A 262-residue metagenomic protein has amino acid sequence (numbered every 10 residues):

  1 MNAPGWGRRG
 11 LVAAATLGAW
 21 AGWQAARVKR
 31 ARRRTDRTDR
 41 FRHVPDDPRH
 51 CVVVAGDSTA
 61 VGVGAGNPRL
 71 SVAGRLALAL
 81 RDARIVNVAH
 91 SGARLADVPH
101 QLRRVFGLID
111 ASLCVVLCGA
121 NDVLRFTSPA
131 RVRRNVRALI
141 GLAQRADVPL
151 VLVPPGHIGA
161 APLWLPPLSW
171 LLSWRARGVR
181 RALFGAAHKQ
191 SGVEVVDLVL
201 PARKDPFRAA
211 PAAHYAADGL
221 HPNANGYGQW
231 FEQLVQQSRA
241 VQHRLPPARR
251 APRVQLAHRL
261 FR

Functional and structural regions predicted by a protein language model:
M1-V53, V235, V241-R262: N-terminal secretory targeting modules
C51-V53, T59-R134: Conserved SGNH/GDSL esterase-like catalytic core that processes O-acyl groups on lipids and polysaccharides
N87-A89, P154, D197-V199: Residue-level recognition of beta-strand->loop/alpha-helix junctions
L117, V153-P154: Alpha/beta-hydrolase-fold catalytic nucleophile elbow
A146-P149: A short helix->loop->beta-strand "cap" motif at the edges of active sites that frequently abuts
G156-G159, P201: Short "lid" loop at the C-terminus of a central beta-strand within the Rossmann-like core of SAM-dependent
A161-D197: Substrate-gating cap/lid alpha-helix
N223: Short, conserved phosphate/pyrophosphate- and ester-handling motifs at nucleotide-, phospho-/glycolipid
